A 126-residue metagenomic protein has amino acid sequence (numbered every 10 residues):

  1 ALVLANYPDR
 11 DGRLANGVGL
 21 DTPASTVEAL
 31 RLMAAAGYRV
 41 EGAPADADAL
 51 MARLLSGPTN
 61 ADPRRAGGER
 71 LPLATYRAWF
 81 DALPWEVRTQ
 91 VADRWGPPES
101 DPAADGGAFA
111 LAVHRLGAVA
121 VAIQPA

Functional and structural regions predicted by a protein language model:
A5-I123: Extended, H/D-rich, highly charged conserved domains that either
